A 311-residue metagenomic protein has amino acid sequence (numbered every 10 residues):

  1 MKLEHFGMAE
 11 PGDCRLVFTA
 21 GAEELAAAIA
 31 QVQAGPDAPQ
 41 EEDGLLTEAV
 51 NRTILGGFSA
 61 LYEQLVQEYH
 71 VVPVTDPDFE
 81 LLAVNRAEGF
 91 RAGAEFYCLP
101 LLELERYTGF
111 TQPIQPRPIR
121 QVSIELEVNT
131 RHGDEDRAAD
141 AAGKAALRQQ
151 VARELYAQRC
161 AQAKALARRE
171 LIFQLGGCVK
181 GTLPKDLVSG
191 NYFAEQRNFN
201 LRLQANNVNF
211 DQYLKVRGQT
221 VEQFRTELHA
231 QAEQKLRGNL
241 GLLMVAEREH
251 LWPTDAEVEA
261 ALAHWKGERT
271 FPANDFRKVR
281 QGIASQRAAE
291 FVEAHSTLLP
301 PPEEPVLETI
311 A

Functional and structural regions predicted by a protein language model:
M1-A311: FKBP-type peptidyl-prolyl cis-trans isomerases
